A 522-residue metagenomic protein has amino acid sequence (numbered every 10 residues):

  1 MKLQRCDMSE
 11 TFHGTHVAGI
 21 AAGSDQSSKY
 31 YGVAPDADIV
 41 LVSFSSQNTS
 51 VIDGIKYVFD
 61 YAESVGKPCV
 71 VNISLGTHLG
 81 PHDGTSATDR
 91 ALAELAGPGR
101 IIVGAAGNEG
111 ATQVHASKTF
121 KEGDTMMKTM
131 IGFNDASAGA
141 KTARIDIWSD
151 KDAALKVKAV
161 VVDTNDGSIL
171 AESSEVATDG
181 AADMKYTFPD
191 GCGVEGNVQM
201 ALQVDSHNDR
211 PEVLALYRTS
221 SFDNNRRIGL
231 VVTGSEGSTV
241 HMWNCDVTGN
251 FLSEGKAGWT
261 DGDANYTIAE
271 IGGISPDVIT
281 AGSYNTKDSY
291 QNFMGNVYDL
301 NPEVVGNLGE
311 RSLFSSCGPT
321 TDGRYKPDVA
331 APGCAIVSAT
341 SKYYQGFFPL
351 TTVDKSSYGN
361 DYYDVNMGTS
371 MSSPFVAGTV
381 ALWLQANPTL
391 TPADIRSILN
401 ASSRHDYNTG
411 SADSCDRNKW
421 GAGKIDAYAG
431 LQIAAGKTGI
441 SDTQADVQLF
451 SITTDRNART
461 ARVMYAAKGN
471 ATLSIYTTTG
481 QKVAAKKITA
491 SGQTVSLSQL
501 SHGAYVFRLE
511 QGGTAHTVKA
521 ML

Functional and structural regions predicted by a protein language model:
M1-A435: Loop-rich non-cytosolic ectodomains and luminal regions
L431-D446: Low-complexity, Pro/Thr/Ser/Gly/Ala-rich linker/spacer regions in secreted, extracellular modular proteins
D442-L522: C-terminal outer-membrane/trafficking sorting elements
